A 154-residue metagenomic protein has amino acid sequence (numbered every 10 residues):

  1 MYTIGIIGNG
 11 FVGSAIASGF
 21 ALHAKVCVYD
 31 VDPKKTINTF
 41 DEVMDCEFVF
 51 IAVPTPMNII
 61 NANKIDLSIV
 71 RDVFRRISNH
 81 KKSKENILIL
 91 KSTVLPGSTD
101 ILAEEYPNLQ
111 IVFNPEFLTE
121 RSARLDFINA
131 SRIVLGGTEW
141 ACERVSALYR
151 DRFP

Functional and structural regions predicted by a protein language model:
M1-M44: NAD(P)+-binding Rossmann beta1-loop-alpha1 motif at the extreme N-terminus of oxidoreductases
Y2, N86, S131: Nucleotide donor/acceptor-binding cores
D30, P115, T138: Residues at the C-termini of beta-strands that transition into short coil/loop
M44-D45, A130: Alpha-helix C-terminal capping/helix-to-coil transition sites in glycosyltransferase folds
F48, M57-A123: Rossmann-like NAD(P)(H) cofactor-binding subdomain of soluble oxidoreductases
F50-A52, V134: Structural motif
A103-V112, A123-P154: Internal alpha-helical scaffold of NAD(P)-dependent oxidoreductase catalytic cores
